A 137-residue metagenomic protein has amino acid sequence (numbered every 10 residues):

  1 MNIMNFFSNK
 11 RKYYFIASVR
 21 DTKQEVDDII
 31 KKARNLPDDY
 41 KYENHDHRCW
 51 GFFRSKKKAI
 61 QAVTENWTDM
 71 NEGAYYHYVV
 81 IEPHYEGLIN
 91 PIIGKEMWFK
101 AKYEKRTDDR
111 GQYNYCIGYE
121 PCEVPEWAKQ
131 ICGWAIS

Functional and structural regions predicted by a protein language model:
N2-M4: Classical Sec-dependent N-terminal signal peptides that target proteins to the secretory pathway
F7, Y14-A17, R54, K100 (+1 more regions): Intrinsically disordered, low-complexity segments enriched in Ser/Pro/Gly/Ala and basic residues
F7-R48, Y76-I81: Short aromatic-glycine-(Arg/Gly/Cys) micro-motifs in beta-strand/loop hairpins
Y14, I30, K56-A59, P125: Short, intrinsically disordered, low-complexity terminal segments
D27-I30, R34, I60, T64 (+1 more regions): Residue-level detector of alpha-helical secondary structure
Y40-H47, F53-A74: A short, charged, amphipathic alpha-helix used as a generic interaction element across diverse proteins
E65-S137: Short, mixed-charge low-complexity intrinsically disordered segments
